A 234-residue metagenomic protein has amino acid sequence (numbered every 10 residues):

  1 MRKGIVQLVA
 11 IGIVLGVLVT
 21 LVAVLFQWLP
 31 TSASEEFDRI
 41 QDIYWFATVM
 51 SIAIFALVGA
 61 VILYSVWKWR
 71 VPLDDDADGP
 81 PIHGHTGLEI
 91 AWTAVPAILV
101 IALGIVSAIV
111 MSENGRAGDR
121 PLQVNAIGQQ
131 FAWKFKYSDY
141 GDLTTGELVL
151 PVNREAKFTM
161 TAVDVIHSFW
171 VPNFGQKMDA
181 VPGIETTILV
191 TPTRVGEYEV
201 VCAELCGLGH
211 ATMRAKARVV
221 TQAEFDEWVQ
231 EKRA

Functional and structural regions predicted by a protein language model:
M1-V9: Membrane-anchoring hydrophobic segments
R2-K3, L21-W45, G59-V61, V66-A234: Non-transmembrane, membrane-proximal soluble domains of secreted or membrane proteins
L8-V24: Hydrophobic core of alpha-helical transmembrane segments in multi-pass integral membrane proteins
S51: Globin-like tetrapyrrole-binding proteins
